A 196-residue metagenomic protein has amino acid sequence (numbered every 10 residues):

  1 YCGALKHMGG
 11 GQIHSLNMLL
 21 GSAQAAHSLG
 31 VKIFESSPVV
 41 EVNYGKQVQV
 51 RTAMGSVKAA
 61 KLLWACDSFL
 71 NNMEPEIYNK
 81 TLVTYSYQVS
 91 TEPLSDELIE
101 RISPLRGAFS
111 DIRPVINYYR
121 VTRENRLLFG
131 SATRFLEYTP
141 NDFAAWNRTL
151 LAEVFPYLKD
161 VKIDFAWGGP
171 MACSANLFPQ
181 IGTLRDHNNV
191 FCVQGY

Functional and structural regions predicted by a protein language model:
Y1: Dinucleotide-binding Rossmann-like beta1-alpha1 core, especially the glycine-rich loop that anchors the ADP
A4-A60: Helical element adjacent to the flavin cofactor pocket in flavoenzyme catalytic cores
A4-K6, W64, F191-C192: Short hydrophobic beta-strand segments
G9, G168, Q194: Active-site rim elements
G10-G11, T133-F135, Y196: Residue-level signal for short, function-critical loop segments
V39-V48, S56-D96, E100-N188: Active-site substrate-recognition segment that forms the wall of the catalytic cavity or substrate channel
H187-Y196: Conserved mid-domain beta->alpha element of the FAD-binding
